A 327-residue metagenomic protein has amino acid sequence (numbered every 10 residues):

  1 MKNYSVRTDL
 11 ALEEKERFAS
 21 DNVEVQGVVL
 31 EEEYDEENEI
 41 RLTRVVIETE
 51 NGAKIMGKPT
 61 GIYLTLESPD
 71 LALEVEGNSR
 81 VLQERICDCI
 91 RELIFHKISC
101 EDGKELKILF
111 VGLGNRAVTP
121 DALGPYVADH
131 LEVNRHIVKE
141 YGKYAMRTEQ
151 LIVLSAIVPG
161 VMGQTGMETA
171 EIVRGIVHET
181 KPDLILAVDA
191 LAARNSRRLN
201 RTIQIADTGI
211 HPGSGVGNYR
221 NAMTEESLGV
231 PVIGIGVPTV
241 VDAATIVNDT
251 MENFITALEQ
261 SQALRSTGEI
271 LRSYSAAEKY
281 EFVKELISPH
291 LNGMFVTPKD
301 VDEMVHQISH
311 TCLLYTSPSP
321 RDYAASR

Functional and structural regions predicted by a protein language model:
M1-G57: N-terminal amphipathic/basic leader segments beginning at the initiator methionine
K58-E84: Helix-enriched interaction subdomains in cytosolic or periplasmic regions, typified by TIR/SEFIR signaling/NADase cores
E67-P69, K107-V118, A156-G160: Short glycine-rich or small-residue beta-strand-to-loop segments that form or flank ligand, phosphate, metal/Fe-S
N115-I152, A156: Glycine-rich phosphate/diphosphate-binding loop of Rossmann-like nucleotide-binding domains
E149-I176: A structural-propensity feature for long, helix-poor, extended segments
A170-N221: Glycine-rich phosphate-binding loop
E252-P289: Long, charge-rich alpha-helical interaction segments
Y315-D322: Conserved small/polar residues in nucleotide/adenosyl-binding loops
